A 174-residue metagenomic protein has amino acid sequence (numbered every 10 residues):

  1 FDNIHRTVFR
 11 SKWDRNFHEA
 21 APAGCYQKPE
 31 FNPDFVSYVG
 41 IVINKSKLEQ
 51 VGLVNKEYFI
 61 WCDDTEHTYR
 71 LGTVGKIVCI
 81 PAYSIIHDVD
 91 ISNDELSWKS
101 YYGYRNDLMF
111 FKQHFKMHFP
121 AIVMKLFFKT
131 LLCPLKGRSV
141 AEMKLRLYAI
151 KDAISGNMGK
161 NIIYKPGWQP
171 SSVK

Functional and structural regions predicted by a protein language model:
F1, I80-P81, D88: Short glycine/serine/threonine-enriched helix-capping/active-site loop that flanks the nucleotide-sugar donor pocket
F1-V51: Acidic/His-rich active-site region of diverse nucleotide-sugar glycosyltransferases
D34-I43, K47-L53, E57-S84: A short, conserved alpha-helix in the catalytic core of glycosyltransferases
S84-I86, K125: Conserved beta-strand edge residues that scaffold enzyme active sites
V89-N93: Short acidic, glycine/proline-rich loop/turn micro-motifs
W98-N106, K116-K174: Non-catalytic, C-terminal membrane-associated alpha-helical segments of glycosyltransferases
F110: Short alpha-helical functional segments enriched in proximate histidine and acidic residues
